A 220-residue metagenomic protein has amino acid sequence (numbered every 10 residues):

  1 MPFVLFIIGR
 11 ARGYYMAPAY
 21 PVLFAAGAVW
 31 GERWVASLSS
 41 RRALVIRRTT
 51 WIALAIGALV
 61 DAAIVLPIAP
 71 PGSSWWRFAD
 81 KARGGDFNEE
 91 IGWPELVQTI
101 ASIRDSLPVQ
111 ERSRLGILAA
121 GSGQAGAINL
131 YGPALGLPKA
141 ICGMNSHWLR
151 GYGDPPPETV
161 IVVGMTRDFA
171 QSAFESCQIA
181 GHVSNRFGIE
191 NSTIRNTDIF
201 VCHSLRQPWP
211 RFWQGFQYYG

Functional and structural regions predicted by a protein language model:
V4-R48: Hydrophobic/aromatic-rich transmembrane helices and adjacent perimembrane loops
L44-S113, G123-G126, L130-P138, G143-S146 (+2 more regions): Membrane-proximal, lumen/periplasm-facing interface regions of secretory-pathway glyco- and lipid-modifying enzymes
R112-I117, E158-V160: Short active-site oxyanion
A120: Replace "coordinates the UDP/GDP/TDP-sugar" with "coordinates nucleotide-activated sugar donors
S146-P156: Short, flexible loop segments at boundaries between secondary-structure elements
D154-T166: Short, well-ordered secondary-structure micro-motifs within conserved domains or adaptor modules
